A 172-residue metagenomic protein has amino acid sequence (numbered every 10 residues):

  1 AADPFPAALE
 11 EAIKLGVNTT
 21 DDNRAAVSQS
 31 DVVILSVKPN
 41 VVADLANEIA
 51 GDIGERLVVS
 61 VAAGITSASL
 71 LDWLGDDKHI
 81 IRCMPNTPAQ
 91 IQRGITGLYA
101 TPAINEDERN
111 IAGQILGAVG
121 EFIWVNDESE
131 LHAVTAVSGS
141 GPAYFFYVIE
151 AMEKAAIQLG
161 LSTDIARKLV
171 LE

Functional and structural regions predicted by a protein language model:
A1, T19, I34: Conserved SAM-binding loop
A1-I13: NAD(P)-binding Rossmann-fold cofactor-contacting core
P6, L15, N23-L98, P102: Rossmann-like NAD(P)(H) cofactor-binding subdomain of soluble oxidoreductases
L9, A26, V42, S162-L169: Small-residue helix-packing motif on alpha-helices
N18-N23, W124-V125: Short acidic-hydrophobic, aromatic-tinged amphipathic segments that line or gate anion-handling sites
S69-H79, I95-A133, Y144-E172: Internal alpha-helical scaffold of NAD(P)-dependent oxidoreductase catalytic cores
V137: Alpha-helical membrane segments and immediately flanking helix-loop junctions that form or couple to the substrate/ion
G141: Aromatic-residue-lined binding/catalytic grooves and analogous aromatic/hydrophobic interfacial grooves in multimeric
